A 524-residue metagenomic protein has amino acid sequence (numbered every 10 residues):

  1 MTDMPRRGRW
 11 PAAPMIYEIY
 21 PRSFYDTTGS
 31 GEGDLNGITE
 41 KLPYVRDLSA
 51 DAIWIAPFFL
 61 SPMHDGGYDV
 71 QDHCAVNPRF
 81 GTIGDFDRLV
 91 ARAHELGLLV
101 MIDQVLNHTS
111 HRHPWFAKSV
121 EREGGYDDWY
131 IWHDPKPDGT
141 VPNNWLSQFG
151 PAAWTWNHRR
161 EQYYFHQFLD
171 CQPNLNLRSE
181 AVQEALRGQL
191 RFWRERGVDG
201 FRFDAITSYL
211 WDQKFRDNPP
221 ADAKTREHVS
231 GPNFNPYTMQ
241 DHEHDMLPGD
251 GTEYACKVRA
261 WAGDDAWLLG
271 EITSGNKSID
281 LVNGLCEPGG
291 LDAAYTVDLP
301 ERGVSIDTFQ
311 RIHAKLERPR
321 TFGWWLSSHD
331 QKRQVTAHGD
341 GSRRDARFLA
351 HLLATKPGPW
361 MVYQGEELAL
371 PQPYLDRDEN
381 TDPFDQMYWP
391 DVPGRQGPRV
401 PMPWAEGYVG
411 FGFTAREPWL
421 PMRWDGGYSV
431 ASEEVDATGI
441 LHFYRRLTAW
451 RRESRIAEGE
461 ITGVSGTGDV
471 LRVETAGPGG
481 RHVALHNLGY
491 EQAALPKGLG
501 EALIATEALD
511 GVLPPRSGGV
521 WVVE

Functional and structural regions predicted by a protein language model:
T2-R191, E195, S208-N276, M402: Acidic/aromatic-lined carbohydrate-recognition and catalytic surfaces of CAZymes acting on diverse glycans
R7, P11-A13, K214, P219-E243 (+9 more regions): Loop/helix patches that line or flank the sugar-binding groove of alpha-linked glycan CAZymes
I53, F201-F203: Hydrophobic residues within beta-strands of alpha/beta enzymes
S110-V120, L269-R302, L370-T381: Substrate-binding cleft/loops of secretory-pathway carbohydrate-active enzymes
L488-L499: Surface-exposed beta-strand/loop patches in extracellular or lumenal glycoproteins
G498-E507: Solvent-exposed beta-hairpin/edge-strand motifs
L509-E524: C-terminal beta-strand-rich structural cap/linker in extracellular carbohydrate-active enzymes
